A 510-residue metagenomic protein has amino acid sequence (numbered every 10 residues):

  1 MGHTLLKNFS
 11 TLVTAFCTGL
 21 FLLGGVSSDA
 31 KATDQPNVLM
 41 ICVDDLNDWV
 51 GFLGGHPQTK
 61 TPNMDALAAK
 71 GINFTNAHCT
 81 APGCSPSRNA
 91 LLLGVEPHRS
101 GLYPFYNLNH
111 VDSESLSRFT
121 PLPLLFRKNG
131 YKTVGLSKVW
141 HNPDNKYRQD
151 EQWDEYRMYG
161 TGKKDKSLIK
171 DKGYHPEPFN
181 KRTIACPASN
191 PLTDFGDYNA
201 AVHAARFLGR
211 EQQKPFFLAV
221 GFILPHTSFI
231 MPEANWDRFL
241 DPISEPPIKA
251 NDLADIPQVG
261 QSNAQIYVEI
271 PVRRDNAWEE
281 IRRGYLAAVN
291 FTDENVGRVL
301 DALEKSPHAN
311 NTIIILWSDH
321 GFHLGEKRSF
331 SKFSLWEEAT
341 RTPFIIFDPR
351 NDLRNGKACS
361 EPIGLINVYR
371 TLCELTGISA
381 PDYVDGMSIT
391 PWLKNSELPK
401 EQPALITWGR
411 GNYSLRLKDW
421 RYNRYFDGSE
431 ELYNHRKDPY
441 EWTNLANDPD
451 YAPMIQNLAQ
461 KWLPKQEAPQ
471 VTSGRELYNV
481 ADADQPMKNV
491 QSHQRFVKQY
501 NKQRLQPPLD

Functional and structural regions predicted by a protein language model:
M1-N8: N-terminal secretory signal peptides that target proteins for export/translocation
K7, F16-T18, S28-Y425, S429-E430 (+2 more regions): Formylglycine-dependent sulfatase
F21-G25: Hydrophobic membrane-targeting alpha-helices
P449-D484: A contiguous, mid-protein "functional segment" used to position or interact with cofactors/ions or partner subunits
M487: Short, solvent-exposed loop/beta-turn-alpha elements that line the ligand-binding surface or hinge of extracytoplasmic
